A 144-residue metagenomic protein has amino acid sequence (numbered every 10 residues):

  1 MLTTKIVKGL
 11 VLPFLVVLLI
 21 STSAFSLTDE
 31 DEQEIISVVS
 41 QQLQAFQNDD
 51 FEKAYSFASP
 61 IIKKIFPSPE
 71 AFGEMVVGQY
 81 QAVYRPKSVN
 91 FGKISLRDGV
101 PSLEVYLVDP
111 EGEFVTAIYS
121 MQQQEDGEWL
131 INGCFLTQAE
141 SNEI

Functional and structural regions predicted by a protein language model:
L2-L12: Bacterial N-terminal signal peptides that target proteins for export
F14-V17: Repetitive helical segments and hydrophobic/amphipathic motifs
S21-S23: N-terminal signal peptide c-region/cleavage motif recognized by signal peptidases
F25-L27: Boundary of Sec targeting at the N-terminus
E30-S37, Q41, F51-G99: Short solvent-exposed beta->alpha transition segments
K93-I144: Exposed beta-sheet edge and beta->alpha loop/turn motif
